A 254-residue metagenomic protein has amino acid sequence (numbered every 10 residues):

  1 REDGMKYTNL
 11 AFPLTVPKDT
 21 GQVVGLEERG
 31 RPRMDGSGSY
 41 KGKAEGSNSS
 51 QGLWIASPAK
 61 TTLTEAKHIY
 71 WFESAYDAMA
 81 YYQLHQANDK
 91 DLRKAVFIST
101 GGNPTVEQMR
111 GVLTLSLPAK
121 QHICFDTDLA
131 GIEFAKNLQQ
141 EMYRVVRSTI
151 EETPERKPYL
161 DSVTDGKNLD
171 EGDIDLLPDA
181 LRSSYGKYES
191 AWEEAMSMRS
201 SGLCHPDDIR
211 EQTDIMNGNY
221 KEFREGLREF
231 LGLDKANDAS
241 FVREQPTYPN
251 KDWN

Functional and structural regions predicted by a protein language model:
R1-S49: Basic, glycine-enriched DNA-binding surface that flanks or lies within the catalytic cores of DNA
A11-L14, Y70, I98: Cytosolic beta-strand hydrophobic patch enriched in CBS
G38-A66: Glycine-/acidic-rich phosphate or pyrophosphate-binding loops and their flanking alpha/beta elements
E65-I69, Q121: Short active-site oxyanion
E73-S74, T127: Helix N-cap/beta->alpha junction signal
D77: Conserved Rossmann-like nucleotide-cofactor binding loop
H85-N254: TOPRIM fold recognition
